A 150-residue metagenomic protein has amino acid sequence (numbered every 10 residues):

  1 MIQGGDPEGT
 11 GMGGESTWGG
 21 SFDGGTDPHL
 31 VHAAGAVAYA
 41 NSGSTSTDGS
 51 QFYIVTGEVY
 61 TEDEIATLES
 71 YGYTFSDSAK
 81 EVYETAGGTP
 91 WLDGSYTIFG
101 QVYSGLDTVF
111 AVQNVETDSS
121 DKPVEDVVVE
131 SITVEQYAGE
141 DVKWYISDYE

Functional and structural regions predicted by a protein language model:
M1-E150: Cyclophilin-like peptidyl-prolyl cis-trans isomerases
